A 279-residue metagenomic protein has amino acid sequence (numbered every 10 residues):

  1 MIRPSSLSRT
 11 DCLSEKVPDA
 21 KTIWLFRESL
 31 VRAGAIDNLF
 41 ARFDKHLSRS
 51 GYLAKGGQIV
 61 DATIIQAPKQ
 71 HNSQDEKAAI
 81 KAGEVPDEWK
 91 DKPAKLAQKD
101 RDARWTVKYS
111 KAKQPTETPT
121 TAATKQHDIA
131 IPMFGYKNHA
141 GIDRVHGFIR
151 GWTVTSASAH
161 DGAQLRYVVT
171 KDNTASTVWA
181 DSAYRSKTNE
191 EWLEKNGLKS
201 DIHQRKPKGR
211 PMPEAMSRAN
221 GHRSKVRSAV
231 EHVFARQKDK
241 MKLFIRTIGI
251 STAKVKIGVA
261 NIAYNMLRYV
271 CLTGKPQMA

Functional and structural regions predicted by a protein language model:
M1-S6: DNA-recognition alpha helix
S8-K195: Polybasic low-complexity intrinsically disordered regions
Q74, P213-G221: Short, surface-exposed amphipathic charged segments that create phosphate/polyanion-binding patches used for binding
A163, T188, G209-M216: Short, charged, surface-exposed secondary-structure boundary motifs
S176-W179, D201-I202, M278: Acidic/polar loop patches that form or flank catalytic/metal-binding clefts of enzymes that bind anionic ligands
E191, R218-A279: Basic, amphipathic alpha-helical segments enriched in Lys/Arg and hydrophobic/aromatic residues
N196-Q204: Short hydrophobic/aromatic-enriched beta-strand-loop microsegments
K199, P211, E231: Feature captures the catalytic cores and cofactor-binding loops of soluble hydro-lyases/lyases that act on carboxylate
